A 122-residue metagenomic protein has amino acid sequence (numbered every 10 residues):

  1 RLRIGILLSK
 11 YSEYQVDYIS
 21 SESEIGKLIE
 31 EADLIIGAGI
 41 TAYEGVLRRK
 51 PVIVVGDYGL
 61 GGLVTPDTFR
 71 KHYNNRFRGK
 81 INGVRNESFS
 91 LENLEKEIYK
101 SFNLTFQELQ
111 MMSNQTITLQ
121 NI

Functional and structural regions predicted by a protein language model:
R1-K10, Y14: Conserved catalytic-core segment of nucleotide-activated headgroup transferases in glycan assembly
L2, V16-L28, I40, Y58: Conserved active-site histidine-acidic residue motif and adjacent donor-binding/catalytic loop of glycosyltransferases
I4-L7, L28, E44, R48-K50: A short acidic, amphipathic alpha-helical/loop segment
I19-G26, E97-S101, N121: Extended, folded domain segments that form the structural surfaces/walls around functional sites
A32: An anion/phosphate-binding loop that grips the pyrophosphate of nucleotide cofactors and donors
Y43-E108: Catalytic binding pocket for nucleotide-activated donors in carbohydrate/polymer assembly enzymes
I98-Y99, F106-I122: A short N-terminal helical cap/helix-turn-helix that marks the beginning of AMP-binding/adenylate-forming
